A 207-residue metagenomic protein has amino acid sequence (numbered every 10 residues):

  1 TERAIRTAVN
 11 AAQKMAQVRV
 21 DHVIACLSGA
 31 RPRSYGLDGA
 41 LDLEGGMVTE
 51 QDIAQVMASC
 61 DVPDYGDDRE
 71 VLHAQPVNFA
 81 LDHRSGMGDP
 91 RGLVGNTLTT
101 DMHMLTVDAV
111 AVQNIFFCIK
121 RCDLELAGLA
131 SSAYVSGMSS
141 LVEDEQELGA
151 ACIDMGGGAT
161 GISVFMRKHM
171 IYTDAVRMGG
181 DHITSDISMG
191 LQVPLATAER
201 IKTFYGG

Functional and structural regions predicted by a protein language model:
T1-A151, H169-I171, P194-G207: Nucleotide/phosphate-binding catalytic cleft detector across ATP-hydrolyzing and phosphate-transferring enzymes
L27-G29, C152-A159, F165-K168, R177-D181: A short acidic Gly-Thr/Ser loop motif
T173-A175: Residue-level detector of high-confidence beta-strand sites
G190: A short, conserved beta-to-alpha structural element at the edge of catalytic cores that scaffolds binding
